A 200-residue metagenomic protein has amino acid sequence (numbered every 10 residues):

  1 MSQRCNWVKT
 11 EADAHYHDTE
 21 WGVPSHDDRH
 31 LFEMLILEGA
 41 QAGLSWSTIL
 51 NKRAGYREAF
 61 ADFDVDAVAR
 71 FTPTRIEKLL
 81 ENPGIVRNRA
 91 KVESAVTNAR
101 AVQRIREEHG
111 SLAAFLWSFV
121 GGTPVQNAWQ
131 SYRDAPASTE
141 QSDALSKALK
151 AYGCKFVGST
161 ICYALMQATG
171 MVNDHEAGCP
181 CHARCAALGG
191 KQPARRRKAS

Functional and structural regions predicted by a protein language model:
M1-S200: HhH-family (HhH-GPD) DNA N-glycosylase catalytic core used in base-excision repair
